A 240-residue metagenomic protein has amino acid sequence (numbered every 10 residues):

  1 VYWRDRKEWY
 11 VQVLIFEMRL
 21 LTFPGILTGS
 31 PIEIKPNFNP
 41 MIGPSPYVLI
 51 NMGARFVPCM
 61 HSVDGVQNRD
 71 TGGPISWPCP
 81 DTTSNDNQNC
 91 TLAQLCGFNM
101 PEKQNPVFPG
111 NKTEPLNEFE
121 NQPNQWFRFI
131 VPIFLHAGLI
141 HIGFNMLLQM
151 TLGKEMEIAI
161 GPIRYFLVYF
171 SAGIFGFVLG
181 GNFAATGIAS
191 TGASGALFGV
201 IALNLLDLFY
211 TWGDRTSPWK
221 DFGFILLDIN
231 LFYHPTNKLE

Functional and structural regions predicted by a protein language model:
V1-I133, P218: N-terminal signal-anchor transmembrane helix
D5-W9, G143, F166-F170, I225-L226: Hydrophobic alpha-helical transmembrane segments
F16-R19, F23, G180, F232-T236: Structural signal for membrane-spanning alpha-helices in multi-pass inner-membrane proteins, emphasizing helix cores
P123-V131, S171, F175, G223-N230: Alpha-helical membrane-protein architecture signal
V131-N204, T211: Transmembrane helix-loop-helix
P162, L206-G223: Alpha-helical transmembrane bundle and helix-membrane interface signal in multi-pass integral membrane proteins
W219-K220, T236-E240: C-terminal transmembrane module of eukaryotic multi-pass membrane proteins
